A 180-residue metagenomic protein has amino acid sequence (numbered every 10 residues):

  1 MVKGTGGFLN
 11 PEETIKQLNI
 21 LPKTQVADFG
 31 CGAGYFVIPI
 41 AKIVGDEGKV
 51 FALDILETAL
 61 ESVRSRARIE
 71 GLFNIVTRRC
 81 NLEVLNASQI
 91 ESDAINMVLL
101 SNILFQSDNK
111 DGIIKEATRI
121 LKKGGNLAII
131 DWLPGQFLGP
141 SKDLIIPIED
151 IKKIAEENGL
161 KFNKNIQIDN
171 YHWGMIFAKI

Functional and structural regions predicted by a protein language model:
T5-Q25, P39: Conserved alpha-helix/loop element of class I SAM-dependent methyltransferases that forms part of the SAM/SAH-binding
A27-F29, A33, V37-N86: Class I SAM-dependent methyltransferase SAM/SAH-binding core
N86-M97: A short acidic, Gly/Pro-enriched loop at the edge of an enzyme's catalytic core that lines a small-molecule cofactor
I95-N109: A short SAM/SAH-binding and catalytic strip from SAM-dependent methyltransferases
D111-K123: A short glycine-rich, Lys/Arg-flanked "PGG" loop and its adjoining helix->strand segment in the class I
G124-D131: Conserved beta-strand signature within the Rossmann-like core of class I S-adenosyl-L-methionine
D143-N158: Short alpha-helix
Q167-I180: Core SAM-dependent methyltransferase catalytic element
